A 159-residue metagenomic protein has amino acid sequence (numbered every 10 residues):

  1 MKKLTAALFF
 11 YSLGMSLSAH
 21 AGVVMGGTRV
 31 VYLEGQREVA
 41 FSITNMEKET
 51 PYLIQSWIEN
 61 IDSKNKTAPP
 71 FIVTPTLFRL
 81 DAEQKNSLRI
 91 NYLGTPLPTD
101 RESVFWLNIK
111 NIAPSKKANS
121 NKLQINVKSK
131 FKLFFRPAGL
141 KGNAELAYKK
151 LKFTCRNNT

Functional and structural regions predicted by a protein language model:
M1-T5: Positively charged n-region of N-terminal signal peptides that target proteins for export
A7-S16: Bacterial N-terminal signal peptides
H20-I43, N143-N157: Beta-sheet-dominated interaction scaffolds and their linkers
V39-N45, I90, F105-I109, T159: Buried hydrophobic-core signal for structured, non-transmembrane domains
M46, T95-L140: Terminal connector regions
K48-N65: Short acidic, flexible loop segments centered on an aromatic residue
E59-I61, K85, N91-T95, K110-I112 (+2 more regions): Solvent-exposed coil/turn segments that connect beta secondary-structure elements in extracytoplasmic/periplasmic
K64-L97: Intrinsically disordered, low-complexity Pro/Gly/Ser/Thr-rich segments with frequent PxxP/GP/PP motifs and embedded
